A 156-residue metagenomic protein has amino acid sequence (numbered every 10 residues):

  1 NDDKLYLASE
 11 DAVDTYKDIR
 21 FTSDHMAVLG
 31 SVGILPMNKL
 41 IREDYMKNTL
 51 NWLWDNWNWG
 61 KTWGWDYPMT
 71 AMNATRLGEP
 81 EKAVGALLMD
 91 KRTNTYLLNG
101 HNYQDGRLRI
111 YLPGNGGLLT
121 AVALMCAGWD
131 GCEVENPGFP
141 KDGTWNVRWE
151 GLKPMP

Functional and structural regions predicted by a protein language model:
N1-G131: Active-site core of glycosidic bond-cleaving carbohydrate-active enzymes
W63, R76, L87, T93 (+1 more regions): A broadly tuned "polar low-complexity/structure-edge" signature
P113-M155: Catalytic cores of secreted or luminal carbohydrate-active enzymes
